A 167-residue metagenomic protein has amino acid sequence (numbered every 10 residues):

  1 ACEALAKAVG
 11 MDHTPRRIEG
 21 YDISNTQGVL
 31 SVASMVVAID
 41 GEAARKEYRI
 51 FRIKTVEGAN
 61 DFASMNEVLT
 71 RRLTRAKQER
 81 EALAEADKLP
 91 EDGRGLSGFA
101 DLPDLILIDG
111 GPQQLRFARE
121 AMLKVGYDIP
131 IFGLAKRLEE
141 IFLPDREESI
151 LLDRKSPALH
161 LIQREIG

Functional and structural regions predicted by a protein language model:
A1-G167: Acidic, glycine-enriched active-site microenvironments
